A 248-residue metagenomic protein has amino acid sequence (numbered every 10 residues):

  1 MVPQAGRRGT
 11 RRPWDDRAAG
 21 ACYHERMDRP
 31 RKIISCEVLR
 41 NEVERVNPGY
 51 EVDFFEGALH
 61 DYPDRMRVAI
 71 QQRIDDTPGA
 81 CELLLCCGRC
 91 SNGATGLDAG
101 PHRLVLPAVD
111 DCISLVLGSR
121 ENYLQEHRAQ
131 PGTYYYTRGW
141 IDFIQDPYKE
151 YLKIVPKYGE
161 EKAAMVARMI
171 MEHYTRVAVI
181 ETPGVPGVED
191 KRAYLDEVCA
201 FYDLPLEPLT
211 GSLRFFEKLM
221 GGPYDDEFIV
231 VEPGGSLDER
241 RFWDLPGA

Functional and structural regions predicted by a protein language model:
M27-P48: N-terminal basic/disordered segments at the start of proteins
I34-N41, L59-H60, L84-T95, D110-D111 (+3 more regions): Gly/Ser/Thr-rich loops at beta-strand to alpha-helix junctions that form or flank small-molecule/cofactor-binding
Y50-R65, P208-T210: A short beta-strand-loop structural module common to alpha/beta enzyme folds
L83, G88-T95, Y136-L152, V231-A248: Extended, charge-rich low-complexity interaction segments
G100-Y148: Long, charge-dense
P131-V198: Active-site rim beta-loop-alpha module in soluble metabolic enzymes
Y194, D203, L209-A248: C-terminal accessory domains and tails appended to enzymatic cores
